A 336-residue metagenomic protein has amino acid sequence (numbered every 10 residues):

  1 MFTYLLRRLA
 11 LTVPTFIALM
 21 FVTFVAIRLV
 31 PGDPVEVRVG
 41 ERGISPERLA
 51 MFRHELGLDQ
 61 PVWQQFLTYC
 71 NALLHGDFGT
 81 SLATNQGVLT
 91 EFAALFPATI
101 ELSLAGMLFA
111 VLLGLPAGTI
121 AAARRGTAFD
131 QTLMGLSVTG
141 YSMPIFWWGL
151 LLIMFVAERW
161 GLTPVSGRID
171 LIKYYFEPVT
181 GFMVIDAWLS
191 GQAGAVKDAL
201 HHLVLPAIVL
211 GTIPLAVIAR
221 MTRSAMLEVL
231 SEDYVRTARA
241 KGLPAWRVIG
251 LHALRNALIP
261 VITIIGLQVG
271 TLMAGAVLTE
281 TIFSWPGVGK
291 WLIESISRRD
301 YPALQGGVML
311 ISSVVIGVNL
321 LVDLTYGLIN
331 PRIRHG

Functional and structural regions predicted by a protein language model:
F2-Y4, V22, F96-F129, I145 (+1 more regions): Alpha-helical transmembrane segments of integral membrane proteins, especially multi-pass inner/plasma-membrane
L6-F16: N-terminal signal-anchor/signal peptide hydrophobic helix marking the start of the first transmembrane segment
L9, R48, F52, V62-F78 (+8 more regions): Hydrophobic alpha-helical segments of integral membrane proteins, encompassing both true transmembrane helices
T12, L95, T99, M107 (+3 more regions): Residue-level signal for discrete positions within transmembrane alpha-helices of multi-pass small-molecule
T15-L67, V156-A195: Hydrophobic alpha-helical transmembrane segments of membrane transport/permease proteins and related membrane-embedded
D59-L115: An internal, D/E-rich "acidic patch" concept
P116-I120, G126-T180: Hydrophobic alpha-helical segments embedded in or immediately adjacent to the lipid bilayer of multipass inner-membrane
